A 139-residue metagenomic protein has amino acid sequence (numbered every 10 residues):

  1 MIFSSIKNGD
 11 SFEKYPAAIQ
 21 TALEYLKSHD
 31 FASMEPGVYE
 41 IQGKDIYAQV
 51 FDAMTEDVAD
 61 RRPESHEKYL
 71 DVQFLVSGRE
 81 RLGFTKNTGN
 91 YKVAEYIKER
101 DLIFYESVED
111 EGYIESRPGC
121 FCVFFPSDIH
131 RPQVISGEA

Functional and structural regions predicted by a protein language model:
M1-P36, I41-D45: Surface/interface-facing alpha-helical segments and adjacent flexible terminal/loop regions used for partner/assembly
P36-D57, K68-V76: A short glycine-rich, His/Asp/Glu-containing loop-to-beta-strand
D57, G137-A139: Short, intrinsically disordered, charge-balanced linker/junction segments flanking boundaries in proteins
P63-H66: Short loop/turn motifs at secondary-structure junctions and domain boundaries
K68, E106-E111: Short alpha-helix capping/helix-loop boundary micro-motifs
K68-L70, F74-F84, G89, I97-L102: Glycine- and acidic-residue-biased ligand/ion/polar-headgroup-sensing regions
V72, F121-V123, A139: A short hydrophobic beta-strand segment most commonly corresponding to one strand of the jelly-roll/cupin
I114-I135: Conserved metal-binding segment of the jelly-roll/cupin
